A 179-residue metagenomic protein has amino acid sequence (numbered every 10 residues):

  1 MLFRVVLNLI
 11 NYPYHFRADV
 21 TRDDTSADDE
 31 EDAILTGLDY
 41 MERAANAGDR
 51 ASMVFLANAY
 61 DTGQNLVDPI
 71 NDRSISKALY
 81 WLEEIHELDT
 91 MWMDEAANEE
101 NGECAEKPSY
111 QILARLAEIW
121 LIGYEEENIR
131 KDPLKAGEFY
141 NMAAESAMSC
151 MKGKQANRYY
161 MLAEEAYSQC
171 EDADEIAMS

Functional and structural regions predicted by a protein language model:
M1-L2, L9-A18, D23, A47-R50 (+11 more regions): Short helix-capping/linker turns of helical repeat alpha-solenoids
F3, V54, Y80, A114 (+2 more regions): TPR/TPR-like alpha-solenoid signature
